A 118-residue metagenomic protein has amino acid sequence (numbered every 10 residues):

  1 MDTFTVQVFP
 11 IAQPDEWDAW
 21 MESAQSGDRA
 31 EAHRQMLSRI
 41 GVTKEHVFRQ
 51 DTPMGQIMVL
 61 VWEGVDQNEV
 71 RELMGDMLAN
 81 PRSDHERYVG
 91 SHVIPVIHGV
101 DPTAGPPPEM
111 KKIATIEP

Functional and structural regions predicted by a protein language model:
M1, M54, P107-M110: A structure-centric signal for secondary-structure junctions around beta-strands
M1-M21: Short, extreme N-terminal segment that most often corresponds to the first beta-strand
F4-P10, K44-L78: Short, well-ordered beta-strand segments in beta-rich or mixed alpha/beta enzyme and ligand-binding folds
E22-A30: N-terminal ordered "arm"
A30-T43, E63-G105: An amphipathic, aromatic/His-enriched active-site/gating alpha helix that lines ligand/cofactor pockets
I113: A conserved mid-domain beta-alpha-beta active-site/ligand-binding segment of alpha/beta enzyme cores
I116-P118: Short, charged interaction patches at domain edges and termini
